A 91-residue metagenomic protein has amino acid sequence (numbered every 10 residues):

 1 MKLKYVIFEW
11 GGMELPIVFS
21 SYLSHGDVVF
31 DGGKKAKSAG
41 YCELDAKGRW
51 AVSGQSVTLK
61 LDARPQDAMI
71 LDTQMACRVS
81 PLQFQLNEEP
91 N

Functional and structural regions predicted by a protein language model:
M1-N91: Intrinsic low-complexity, intrinsically disordered or marginally ordered coil/linker segments
